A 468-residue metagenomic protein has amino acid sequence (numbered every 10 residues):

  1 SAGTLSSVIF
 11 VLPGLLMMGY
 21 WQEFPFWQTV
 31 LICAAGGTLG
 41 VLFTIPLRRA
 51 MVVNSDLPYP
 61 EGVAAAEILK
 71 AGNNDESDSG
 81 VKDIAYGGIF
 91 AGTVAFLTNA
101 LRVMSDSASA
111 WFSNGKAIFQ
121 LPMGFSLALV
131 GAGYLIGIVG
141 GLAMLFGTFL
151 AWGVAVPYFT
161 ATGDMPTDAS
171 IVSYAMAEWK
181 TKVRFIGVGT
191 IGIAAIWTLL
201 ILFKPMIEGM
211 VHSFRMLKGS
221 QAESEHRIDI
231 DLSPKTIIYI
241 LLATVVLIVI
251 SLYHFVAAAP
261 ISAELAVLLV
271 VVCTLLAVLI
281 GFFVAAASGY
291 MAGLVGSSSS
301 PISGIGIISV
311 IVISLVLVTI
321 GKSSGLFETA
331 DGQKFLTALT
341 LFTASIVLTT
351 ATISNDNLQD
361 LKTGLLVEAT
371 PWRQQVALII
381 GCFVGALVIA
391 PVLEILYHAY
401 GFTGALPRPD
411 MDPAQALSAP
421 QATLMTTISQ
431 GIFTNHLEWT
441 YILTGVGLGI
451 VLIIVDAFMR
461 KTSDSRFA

Functional and structural regions predicted by a protein language model:
S1-A468: Alpha-helical multipass membrane-protein architecture
